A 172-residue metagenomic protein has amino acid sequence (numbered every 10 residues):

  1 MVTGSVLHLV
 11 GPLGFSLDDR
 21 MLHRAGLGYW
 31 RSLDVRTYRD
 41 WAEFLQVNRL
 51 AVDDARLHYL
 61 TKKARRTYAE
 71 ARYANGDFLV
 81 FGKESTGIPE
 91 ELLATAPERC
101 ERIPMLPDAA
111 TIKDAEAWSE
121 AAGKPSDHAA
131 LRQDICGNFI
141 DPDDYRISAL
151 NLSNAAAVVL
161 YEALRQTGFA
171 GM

Functional and structural regions predicted by a protein language model:
M1-M172: Post-transcriptional modification and biogenesis factors for structured RNAs of the translation apparatus
